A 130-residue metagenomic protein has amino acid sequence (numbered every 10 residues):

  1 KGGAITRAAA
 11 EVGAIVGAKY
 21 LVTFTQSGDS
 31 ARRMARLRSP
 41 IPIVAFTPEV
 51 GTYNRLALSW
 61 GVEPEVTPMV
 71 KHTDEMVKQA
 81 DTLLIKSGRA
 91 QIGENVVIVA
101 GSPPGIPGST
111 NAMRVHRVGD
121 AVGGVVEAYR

Functional and structural regions predicted by a protein language model:
G2-L21, T25-P40, V44-N95, G101-R130: ATP-dependent carboxylate/acyl-activation modules
